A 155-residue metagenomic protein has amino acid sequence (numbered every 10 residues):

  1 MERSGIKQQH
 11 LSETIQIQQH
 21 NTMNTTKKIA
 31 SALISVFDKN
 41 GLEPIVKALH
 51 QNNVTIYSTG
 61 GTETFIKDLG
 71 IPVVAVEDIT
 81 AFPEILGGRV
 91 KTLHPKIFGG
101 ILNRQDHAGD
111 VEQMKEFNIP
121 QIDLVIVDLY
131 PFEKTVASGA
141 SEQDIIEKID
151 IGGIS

Functional and structural regions predicted by a protein language model:
M23-V76: N-terminal glycine-/serine-/threonine-rich phosphate-binding loop
K27-A30, I119-S155: Internal alpha/beta core interface subdomains
G41-L42, G109, I154: Short glycine/serine/threonine-rich phosphate/pyrophosphate-binding segments that cradle anionic phosphate groups
G61-F132: Glycine-rich nucleotide/cofactor/substrate-binding loop typically near the N-terminus or early in the first domain
